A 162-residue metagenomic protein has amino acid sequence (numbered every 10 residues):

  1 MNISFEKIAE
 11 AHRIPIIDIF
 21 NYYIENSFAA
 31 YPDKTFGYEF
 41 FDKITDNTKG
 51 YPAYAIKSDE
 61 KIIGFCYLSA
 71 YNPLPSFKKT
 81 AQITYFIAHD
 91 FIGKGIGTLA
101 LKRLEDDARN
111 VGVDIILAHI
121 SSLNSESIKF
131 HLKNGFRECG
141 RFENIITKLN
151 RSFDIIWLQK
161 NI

Functional and structural regions predicted by a protein language model:
N2-I16: A short beta-loop-alpha structural element at the N-terminal edge of CoA-dependent acyl/N-acetyltransferase catalytic
I17-I44: Conserved GNAT-fold acetyl-CoA-binding loop/helix
T35-D90, L101, N161: Acetyl-CoA-dependent GNAT
K61-G64, E126, S152: Glycine-rich acetyl-CoA-binding "A-motif" of GNAT/NAT acetyltransferases
G93-A108, K129-K133: Conserved acetyl-CoA-binding loop-helix of GNAT-fold acetyltransferases
A108-I120: Conserved GNAT acetyl-CoA-binding A-motif
L117-I120, R137-D154: Conserved catalytic-core motifs of GNAT/GCN5-like acyltransferases
A118-I128: Conserved beta-strand-loop-alpha-helix junction that forms the acyl-donor binding cleft
